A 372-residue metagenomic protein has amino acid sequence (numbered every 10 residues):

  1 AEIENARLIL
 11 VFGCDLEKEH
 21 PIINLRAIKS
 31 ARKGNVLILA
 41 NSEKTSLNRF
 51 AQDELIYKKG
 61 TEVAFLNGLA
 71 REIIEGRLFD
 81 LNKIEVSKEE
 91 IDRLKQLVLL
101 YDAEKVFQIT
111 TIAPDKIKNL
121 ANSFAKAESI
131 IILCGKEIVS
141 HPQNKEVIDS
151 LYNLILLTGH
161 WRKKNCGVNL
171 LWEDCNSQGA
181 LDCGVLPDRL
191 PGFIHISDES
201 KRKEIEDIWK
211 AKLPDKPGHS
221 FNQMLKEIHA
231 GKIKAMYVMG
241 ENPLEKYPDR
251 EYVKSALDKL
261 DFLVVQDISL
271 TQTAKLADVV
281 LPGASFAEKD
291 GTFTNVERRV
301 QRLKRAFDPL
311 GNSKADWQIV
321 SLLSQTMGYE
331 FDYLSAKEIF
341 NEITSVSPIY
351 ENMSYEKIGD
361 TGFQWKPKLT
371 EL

Functional and structural regions predicted by a protein language model:
A1-L186, L190-L372: Cofactor-pocket helix-loop regions in the catalytic cores of large enzyme subunits
